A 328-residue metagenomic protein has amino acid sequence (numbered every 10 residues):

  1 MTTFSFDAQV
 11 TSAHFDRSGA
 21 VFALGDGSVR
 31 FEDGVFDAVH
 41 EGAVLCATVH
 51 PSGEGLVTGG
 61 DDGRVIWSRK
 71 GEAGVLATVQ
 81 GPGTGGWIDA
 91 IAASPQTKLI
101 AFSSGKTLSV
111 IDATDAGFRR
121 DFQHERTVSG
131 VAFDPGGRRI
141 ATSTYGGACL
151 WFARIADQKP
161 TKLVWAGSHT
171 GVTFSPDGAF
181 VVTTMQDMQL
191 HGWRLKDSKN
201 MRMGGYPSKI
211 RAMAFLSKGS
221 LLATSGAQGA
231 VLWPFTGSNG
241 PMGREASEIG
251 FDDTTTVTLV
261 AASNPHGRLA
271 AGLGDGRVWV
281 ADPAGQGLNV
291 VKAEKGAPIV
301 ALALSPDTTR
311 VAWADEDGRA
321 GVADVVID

Functional and structural regions predicted by a protein language model:
M1-D328: WD40-repeat beta-propeller superdomains and closely related acidic/aromatic-rich repeat-like regions
